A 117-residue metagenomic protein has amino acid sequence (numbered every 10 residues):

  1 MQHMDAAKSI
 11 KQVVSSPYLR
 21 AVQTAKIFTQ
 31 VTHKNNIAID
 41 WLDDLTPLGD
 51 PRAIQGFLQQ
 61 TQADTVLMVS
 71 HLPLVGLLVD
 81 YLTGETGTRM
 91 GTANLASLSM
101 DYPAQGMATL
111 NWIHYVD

Functional and structural regions predicted by a protein language model:
M1-L45, G49, V75, E85 (+1 more regions): Active-site-proximal alpha-helix that buttresses catalytic centers in soluble enzyme cores
L19, L45, L72-L74, Y102 (+1 more regions): Short, flexible active-site-adjacent loop segments at beta-strand->alpha-helix junctions, enriched in small/polar
T46-Q62: Short phosphate-binding loop-to-helix
A63-S70: Generic beta-sheet signal
D64, L78, G84-E85: Conserved beta-loop-beta/alpha segment of the NTase-like Rossmann-fold superfamily that binds/positions NTPs
E85-N111, Y115-V116: Domain-level recognition of soluble alpha/beta enzyme cores, biased toward histidine phosphatases/phosphomutases
